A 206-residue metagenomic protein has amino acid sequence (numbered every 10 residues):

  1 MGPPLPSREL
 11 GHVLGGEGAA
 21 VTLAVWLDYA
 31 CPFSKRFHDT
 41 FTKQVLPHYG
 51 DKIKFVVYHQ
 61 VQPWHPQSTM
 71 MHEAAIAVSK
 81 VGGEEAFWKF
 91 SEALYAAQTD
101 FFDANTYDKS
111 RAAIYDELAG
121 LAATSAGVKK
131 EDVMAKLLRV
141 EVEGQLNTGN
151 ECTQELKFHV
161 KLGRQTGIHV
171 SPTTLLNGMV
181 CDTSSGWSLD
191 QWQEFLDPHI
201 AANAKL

Functional and structural regions predicted by a protein language model:
G2, W26-L27, H38-F41, V45 (+1 more regions): C-terminal cap of thioredoxin/glutaredoxin-like
P4-V21: A short beta-strand-turn-helix
L5, V13, V56-Q60, H72 (+3 more regions): Generic, low-specificity signal for short hydrophobic/alpha-helical stretches with a mild N-terminal bias, encompassing
E17-A19, D51, V170: Residue-level preference for short coil/turn positions at secondary-structure junctions
A24-Y29, K35-T124, T166, L206: Structural alpha/beta surface segment adjacent to cysteine/selenocysteine redox centers across thiol/disulfide enzymes
